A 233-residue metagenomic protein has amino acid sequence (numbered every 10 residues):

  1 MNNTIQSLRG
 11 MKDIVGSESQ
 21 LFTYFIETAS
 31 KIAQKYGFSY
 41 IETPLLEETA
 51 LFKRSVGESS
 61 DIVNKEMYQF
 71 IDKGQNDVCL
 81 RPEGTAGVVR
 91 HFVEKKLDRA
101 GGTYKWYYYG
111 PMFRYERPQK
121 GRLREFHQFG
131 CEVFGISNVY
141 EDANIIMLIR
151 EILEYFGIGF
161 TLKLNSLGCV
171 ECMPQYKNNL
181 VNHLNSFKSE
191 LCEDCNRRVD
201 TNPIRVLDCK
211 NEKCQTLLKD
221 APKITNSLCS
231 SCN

Functional and structural regions predicted by a protein language model:
M1-N233: TRNA-recognition modules of translation machinery and tRNA-sensing kinases, especially anticodon-binding
